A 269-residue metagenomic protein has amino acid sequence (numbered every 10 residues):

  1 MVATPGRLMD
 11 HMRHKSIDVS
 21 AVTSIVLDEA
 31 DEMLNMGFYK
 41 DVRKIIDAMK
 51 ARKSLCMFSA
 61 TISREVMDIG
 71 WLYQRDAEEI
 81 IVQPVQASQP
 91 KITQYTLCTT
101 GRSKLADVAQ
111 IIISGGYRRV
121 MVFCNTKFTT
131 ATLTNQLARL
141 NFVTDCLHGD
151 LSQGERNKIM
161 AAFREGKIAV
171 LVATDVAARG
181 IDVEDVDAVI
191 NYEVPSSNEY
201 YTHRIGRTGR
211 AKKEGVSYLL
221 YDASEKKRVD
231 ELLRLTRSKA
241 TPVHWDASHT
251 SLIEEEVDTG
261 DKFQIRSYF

Functional and structural regions predicted by a protein language model:
M1-Y268: Conserved helicase RecA-like core
